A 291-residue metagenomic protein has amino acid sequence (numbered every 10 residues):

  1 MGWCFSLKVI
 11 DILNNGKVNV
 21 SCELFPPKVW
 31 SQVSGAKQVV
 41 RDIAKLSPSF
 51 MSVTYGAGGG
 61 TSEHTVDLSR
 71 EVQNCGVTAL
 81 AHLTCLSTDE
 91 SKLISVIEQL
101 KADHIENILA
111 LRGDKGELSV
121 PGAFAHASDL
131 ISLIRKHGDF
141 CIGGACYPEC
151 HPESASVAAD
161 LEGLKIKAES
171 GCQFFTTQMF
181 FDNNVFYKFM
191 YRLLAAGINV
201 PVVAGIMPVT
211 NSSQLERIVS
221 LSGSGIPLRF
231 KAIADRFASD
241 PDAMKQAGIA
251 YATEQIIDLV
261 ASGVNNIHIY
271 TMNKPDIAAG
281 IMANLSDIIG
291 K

Functional and structural regions predicted by a protein language model:
G2-C22, V29, L228-A232, S286 (+1 more regions): N-terminal amphipathic alpha-helix/helix-capping segment at the start of soluble metabolic enzymes
S6-I10, S31-V33, G59-E71, T88-V96 (+4 more regions): Active-site-adjacent beta->alpha loops and helix N-cap segments on the catalytic face of soluble alpha/beta enzymes
N19-G35, A57, A79-S91, G143-A159 (+1 more regions): Active-site mouth loops of central-metabolism enzymes
E23, M51, L100, K167 (+3 more regions): Conserved, mostly hydrophobic/aromatic
W30-I43, T65, E90-E98, A155-I166 (+1 more regions): Short, acidic/polar
V39-T54: Catalytic domains of carbohydrate-active enzymes, especially glycoside hydrolases
F50-T61, L83-C85, L109-L111, Q173-D182 (+1 more regions): Catalytic beta/alpha-barrel core
G122-Y147, G197-I249, E254, L285-K291: Active-site pocket-lining/capping segments in soluble small-molecule metabolic enzymes
